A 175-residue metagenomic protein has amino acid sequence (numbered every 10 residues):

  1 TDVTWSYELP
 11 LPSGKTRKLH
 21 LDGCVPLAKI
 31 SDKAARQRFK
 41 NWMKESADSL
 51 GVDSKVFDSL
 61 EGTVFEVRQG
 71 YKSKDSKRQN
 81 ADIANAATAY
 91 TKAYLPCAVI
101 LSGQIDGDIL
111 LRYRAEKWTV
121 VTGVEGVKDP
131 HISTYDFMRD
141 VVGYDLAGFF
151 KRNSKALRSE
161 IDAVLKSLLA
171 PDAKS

Functional and structural regions predicted by a protein language model:
T1-R17, L21-P26: A short acidic/basic microdomain associated with nuclease active sites
G23-V25, E61-G70: Conserved catalytic cores of phosphodiester-cleaving nucleases, focusing on short active-site segments
A28, R68-G70, L101-G103: Histidine- and/or cysteine-centered catalytic micro-motif in compact active-site loops
S31-D53: Mixed-charge, low-complexity intrinsically disordered segments
K33-R38, Y71-A81, G107-I109: Active-site-adjacent loop/helix micro-motif of nuclease/hydrolase catalytic cores
D48, L60, Y71-A89: Mg2+/Mn2+-dependent nuclease catalytic core
S49-T63: Intrinsically disordered, low-complexity acidic Ser/Thr-rich regulatory segments
I83-S175: Domain-level recognition of nuclease-like catalytic cores that cleave nucleotide substrates
